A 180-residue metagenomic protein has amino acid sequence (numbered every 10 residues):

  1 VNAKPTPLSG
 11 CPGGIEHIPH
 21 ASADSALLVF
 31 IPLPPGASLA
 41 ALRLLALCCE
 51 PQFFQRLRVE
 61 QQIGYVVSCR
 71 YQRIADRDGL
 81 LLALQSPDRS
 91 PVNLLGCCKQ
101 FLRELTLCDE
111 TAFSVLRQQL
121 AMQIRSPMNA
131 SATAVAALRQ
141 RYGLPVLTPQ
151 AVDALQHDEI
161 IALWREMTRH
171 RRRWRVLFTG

Functional and structural regions predicted by a protein language model:
V1-L8, H17-H20, S114-G180: C-terminal regions of mature proteins
N2-F54: His/Glu-based metal-binding/catalytic segments typifying zinc-dependent metallopeptidases
I15-H17, F54-Q55, S68-Y71, I161-E166: Generic recognition of flexible, low-complexity loop/linker segments
A21-L28, L33-S38, I74-L80, L95-Q100 (+1 more regions): Short acidic (Asp/Glu) and glycine-rich catalytic loops that position anionic groups and cofactors
A26-P32, A46-S86: A structural supersecondary motif
L42-R43, L82-D88, T106, V146-A151 (+1 more regions): Second-shell loop/turn segments in exported
Y71-M128: M16/insulysin-pitrilysin zinc metalloprotease superfamily fold
